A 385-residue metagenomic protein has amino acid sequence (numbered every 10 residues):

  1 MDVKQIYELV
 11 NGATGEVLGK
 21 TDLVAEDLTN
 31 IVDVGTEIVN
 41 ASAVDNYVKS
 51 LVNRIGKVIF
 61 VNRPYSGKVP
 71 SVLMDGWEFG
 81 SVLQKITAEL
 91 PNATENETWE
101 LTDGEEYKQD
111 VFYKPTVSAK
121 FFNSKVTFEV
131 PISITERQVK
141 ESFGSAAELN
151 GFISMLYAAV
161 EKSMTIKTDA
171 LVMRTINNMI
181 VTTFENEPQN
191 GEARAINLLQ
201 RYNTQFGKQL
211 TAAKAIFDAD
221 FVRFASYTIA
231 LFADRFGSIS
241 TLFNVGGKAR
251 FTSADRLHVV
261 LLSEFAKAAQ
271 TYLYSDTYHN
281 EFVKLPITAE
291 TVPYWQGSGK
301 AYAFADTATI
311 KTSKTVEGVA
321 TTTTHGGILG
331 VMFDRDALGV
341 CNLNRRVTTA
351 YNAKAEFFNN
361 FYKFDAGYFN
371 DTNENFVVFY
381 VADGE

Functional and structural regions predicted by a protein language model:
M1-N62, D276-E385: Extended, compositionally biased alpha-helical segments that mediate assembly or anchoring
E26, Y65-V72, D169, I176 (+1 more regions): Short glycine-rich, low-complexity/disordered patches
Y47-I132: Assembly/oligomerization interface modules of large self-assembling protein complexes
P115-E192, E356-Y362: Long, contiguous amphipathic alpha-helices that act as assembly "spine/axial" helices in icosahedral shell and virion
F184-A301: Extended, solvent-exposed, turn-rich assembly/linker loops in the middle of proteins
